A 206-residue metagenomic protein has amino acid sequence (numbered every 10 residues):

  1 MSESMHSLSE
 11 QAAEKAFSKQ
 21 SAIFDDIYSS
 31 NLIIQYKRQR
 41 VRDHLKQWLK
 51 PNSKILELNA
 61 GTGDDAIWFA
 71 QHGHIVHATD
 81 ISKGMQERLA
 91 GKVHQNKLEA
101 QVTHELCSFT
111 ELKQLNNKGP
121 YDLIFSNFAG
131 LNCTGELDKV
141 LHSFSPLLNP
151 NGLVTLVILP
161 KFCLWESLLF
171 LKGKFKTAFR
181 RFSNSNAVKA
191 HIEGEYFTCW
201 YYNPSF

Functional and structural regions predicted by a protein language model:
S2-K50, D64, W68: Conserved class I S-adenosyl-L-methionine
N52-G61: Conserved class I S-adenosyl-L-methionine
G63-E111: Class I SAM-dependent methyltransferase SAM/SAH-binding core
Q114-I124: A short acidic, Gly/Pro-enriched loop at the edge of an enzyme's catalytic core that lines a small-molecule cofactor
L123-E136: A short SAM/SAH-binding and catalytic strip from SAM-dependent methyltransferases
D138-L153: A short glycine-rich, Lys/Arg-flanked "PGG" loop and its adjoining helix->strand segment in the class I
L153-N184: Conserved class I S-adenosyl-L-methionine
T198-F206: Short alpha-helix
